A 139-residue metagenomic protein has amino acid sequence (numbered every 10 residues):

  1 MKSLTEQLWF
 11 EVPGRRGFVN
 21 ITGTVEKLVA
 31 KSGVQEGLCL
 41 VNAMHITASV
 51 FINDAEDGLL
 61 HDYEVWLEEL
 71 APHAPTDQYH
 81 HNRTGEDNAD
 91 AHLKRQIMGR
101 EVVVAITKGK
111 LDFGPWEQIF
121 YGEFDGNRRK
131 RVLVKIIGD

Functional and structural regions predicted by a protein language model:
M1-D139: Active-site histidine-anchored catalytic micro-motif
